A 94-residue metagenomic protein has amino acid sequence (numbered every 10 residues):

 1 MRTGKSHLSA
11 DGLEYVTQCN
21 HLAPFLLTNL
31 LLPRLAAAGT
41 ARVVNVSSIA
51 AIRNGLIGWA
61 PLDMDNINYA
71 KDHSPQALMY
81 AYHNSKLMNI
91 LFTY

Functional and structural regions predicted by a protein language model:
M1-Y94: Rossmann-fold NAD(P)H-dependent dehydrogenase/reductase core
